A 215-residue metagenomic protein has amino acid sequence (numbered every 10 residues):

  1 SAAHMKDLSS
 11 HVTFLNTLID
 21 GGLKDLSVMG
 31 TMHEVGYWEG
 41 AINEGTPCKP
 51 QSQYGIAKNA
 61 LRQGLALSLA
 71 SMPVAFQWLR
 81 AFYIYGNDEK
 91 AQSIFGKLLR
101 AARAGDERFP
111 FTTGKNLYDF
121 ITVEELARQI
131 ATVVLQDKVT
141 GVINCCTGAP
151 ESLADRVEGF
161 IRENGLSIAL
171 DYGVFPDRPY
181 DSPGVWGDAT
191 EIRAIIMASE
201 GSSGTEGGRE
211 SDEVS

Functional and structural regions predicted by a protein language model:
S1-S9: NAD(P)H-binding glycine-rich loop region in Rossmannoid oxidoreductase-like domains and their noncatalytic homologs
S10-L18, G64-L65, Q129: Hydrophobic positions on the long internal alpha-helix of Rossmann-like NAD(P)-dependent oxidoreductase domains
V12-Q53: Conserved Rossmann-fold NAD(P)-dependent oxidoreductase catalytic core, especially the SDR/UDP-sugar
G22-S27, P73-A75, T140: Active-site loop of short-chain dehydrogenase/reductase
Y37-E39, D88, A154-R156: Short glycine-/acidic-enriched loop or helix-start segments at secondary-structure transitions that form or flank
A57-A60: Active-site helix of classical SDR
Q63-L117, V123, F160: NAD(P)-dependent short-chain dehydrogenase/reductase
G105-D106, P110-G114, D119-S215: C-terminal substrate-binding subdomain of Rossmann-fold SDR/epimerase-dehydratase oxidoreductases
